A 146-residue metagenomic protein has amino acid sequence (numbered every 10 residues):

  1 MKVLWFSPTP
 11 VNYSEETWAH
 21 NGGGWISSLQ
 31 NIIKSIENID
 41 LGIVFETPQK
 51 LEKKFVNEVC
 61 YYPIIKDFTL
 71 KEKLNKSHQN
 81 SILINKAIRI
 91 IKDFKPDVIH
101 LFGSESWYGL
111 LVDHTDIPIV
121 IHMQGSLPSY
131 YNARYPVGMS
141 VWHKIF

Functional and structural regions predicted by a protein language model:
M1-K50: N-terminal subdomain of nucleotide-sugar transferases
F6, V44, I64, H122-Q124: Generic beta-sheet signal
K50-N57, L110-H114: Short loop/helix-cap segments at secondary-structure boundaries that form the rim of catalytic
V59-I88: A short, charged, and often flexible helix/loop element on the N-terminal side of the glycosyltransferase catalytic
F68-L74, V120-F146: Acceptor-binding helix/loop patch of EC 2.4 sugar-transfer enzymes, predominantly nucleotide-sugar-dependent
K95-D97: Proline-aspartate-enriched helix->loop->beta-strand connector
I99-Y130: An aromatic- and histidine-rich active-site surface loop
